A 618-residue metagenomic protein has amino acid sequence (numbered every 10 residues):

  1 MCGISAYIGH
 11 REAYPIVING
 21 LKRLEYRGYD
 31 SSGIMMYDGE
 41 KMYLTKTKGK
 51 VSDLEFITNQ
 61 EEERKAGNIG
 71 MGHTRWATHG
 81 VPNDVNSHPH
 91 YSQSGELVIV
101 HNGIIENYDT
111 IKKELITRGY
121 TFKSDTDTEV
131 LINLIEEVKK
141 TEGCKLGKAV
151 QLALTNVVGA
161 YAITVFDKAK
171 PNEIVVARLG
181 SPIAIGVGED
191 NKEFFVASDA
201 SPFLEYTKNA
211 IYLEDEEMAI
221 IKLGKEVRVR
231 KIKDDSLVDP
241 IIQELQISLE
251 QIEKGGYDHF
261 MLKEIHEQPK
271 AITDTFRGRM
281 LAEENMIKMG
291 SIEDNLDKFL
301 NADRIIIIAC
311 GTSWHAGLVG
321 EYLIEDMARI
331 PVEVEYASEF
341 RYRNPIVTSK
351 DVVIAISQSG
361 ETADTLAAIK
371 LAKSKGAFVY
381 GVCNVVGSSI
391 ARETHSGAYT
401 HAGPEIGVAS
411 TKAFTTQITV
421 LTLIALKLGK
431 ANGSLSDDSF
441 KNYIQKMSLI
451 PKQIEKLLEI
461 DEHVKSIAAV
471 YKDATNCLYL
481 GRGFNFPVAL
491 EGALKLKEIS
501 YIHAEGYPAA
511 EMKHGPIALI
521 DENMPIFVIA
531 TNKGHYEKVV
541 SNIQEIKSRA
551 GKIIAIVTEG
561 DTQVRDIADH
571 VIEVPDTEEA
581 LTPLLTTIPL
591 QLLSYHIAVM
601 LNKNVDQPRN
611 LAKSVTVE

Functional and structural regions predicted by a protein language model:
M1-K254, D258, K270-D303, Y342 (+5 more regions): Conserved short alpha-helical segments that host acidic/polar catalytic motifs at enzyme active sites
N68, H73-V85, E283-L296, G320-I356 (+1 more regions): Glycine-rich oxoanion-binding loops at beta->alpha junctions
I69, L97, R304-I306, V352 (+3 more regions): Structural motif
P89-Y91, F166, V175-V176, A210-I211 (+13 more regions): Replace "in large, NTP-powered and nucleic-acid-processing enzymes" with "in large, NTP-powered factors and other
I174, I183-E189, E193-I211, S338-A372 (+3 more regions): Glycine-rich, anion-gripping cofactor-binding loops and their flanking helix/strand elements in enzyme active sites
M261, K552, R565-I567, T577-E618: Generic C-terminus detector
Q268-I272, F276-I306, S396-P525, A598-E618: Active-site phosphate/pyrophosphate-binding segments
L300-N442, K446-L449, I529-H570, L593 (+1 more regions): Glycine-rich phosphate-binding loops that contact phosphosugars or nucleotide phosphates
